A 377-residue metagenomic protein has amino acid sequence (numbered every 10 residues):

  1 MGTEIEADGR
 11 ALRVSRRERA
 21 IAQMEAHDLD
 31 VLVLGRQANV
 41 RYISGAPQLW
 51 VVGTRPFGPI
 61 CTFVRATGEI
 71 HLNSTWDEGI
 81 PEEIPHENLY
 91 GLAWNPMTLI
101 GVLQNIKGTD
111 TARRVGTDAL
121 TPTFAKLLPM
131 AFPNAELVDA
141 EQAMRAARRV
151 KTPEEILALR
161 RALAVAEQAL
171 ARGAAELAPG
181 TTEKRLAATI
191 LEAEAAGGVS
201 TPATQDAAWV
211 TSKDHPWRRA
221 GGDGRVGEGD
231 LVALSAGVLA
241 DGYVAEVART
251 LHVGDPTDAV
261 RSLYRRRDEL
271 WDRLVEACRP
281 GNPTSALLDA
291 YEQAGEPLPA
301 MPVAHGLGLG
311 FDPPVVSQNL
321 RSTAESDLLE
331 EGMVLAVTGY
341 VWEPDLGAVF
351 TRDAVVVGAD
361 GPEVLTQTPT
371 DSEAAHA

Functional and structural regions predicted by a protein language model:
M1-A377: Active-site neighborhoods and metal-handling regions in enzymes and metal-associated proteins
